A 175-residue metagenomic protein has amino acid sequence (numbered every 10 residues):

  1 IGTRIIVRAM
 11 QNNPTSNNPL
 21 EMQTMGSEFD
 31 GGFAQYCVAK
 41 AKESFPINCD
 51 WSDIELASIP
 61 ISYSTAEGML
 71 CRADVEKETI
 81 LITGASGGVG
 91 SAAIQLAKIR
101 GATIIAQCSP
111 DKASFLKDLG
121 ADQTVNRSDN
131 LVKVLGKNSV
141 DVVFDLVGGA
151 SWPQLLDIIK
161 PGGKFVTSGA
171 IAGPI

Functional and structural regions predicted by a protein language model:
I1-F45: Glycine-rich phosphate/adenylate-binding loop and adjacent beta-alpha elements of nucleotide- or dinucleotide-binding
I6, D141-F144, V166: N-terminal Rossmann-like NAD(P) cofactor-binding module of classical short-chain dehydrogenase/reductase
A9-Q11, C108, G169: Conserved "cap/hinge" positions at secondary-structure junctions
L20-M22, A150-I175: Glycine-rich phosphate-binding loop and adjacent beta-alpha segment of Rossmann(oid) nucleotide-cofactor-binding
E28-F33, C49-R72, S86, A92: A glycine-rich, Thr/Ser-enriched phosphate-binding loop motif common to dinucleotide/cofactor-binding enzymes
I80-G84, S168: Conserved N-terminal Rossmann-fold NAD(P)-binding element of oxidoreductases
I82-T83, K98-Q154: Adenosine-nucleotide cofactor-binding segment
